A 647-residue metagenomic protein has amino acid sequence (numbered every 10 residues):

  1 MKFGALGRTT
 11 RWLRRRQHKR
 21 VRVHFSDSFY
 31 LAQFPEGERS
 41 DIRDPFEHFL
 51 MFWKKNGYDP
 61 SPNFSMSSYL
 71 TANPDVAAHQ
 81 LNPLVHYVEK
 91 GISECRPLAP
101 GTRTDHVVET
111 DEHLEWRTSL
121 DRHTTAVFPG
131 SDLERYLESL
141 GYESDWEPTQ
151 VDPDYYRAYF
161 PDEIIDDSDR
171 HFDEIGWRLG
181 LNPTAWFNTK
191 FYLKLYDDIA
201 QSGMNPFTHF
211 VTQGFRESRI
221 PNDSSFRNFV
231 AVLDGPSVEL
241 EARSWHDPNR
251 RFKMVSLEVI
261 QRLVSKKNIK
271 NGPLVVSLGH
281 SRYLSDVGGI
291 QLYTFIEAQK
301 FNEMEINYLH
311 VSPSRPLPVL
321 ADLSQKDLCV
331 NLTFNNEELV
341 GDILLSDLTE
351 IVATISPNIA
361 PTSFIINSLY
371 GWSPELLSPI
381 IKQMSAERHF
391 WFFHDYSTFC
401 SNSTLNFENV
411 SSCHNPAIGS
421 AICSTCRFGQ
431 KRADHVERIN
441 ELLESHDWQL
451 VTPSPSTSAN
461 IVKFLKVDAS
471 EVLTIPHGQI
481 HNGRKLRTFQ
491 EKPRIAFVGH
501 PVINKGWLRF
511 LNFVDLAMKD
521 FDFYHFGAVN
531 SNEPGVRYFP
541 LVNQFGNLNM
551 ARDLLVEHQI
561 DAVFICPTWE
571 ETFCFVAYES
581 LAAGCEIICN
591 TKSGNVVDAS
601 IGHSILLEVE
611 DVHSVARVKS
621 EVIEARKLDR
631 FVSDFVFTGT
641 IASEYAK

Functional and structural regions predicted by a protein language model:
M1-L257: Charge-rich, low-complexity intrinsically disordered regions
P236-K647: Catalytic cores of nucleotide-sugar-dependent glycosyltransferases that transfer UDP/GDP/TDP-activated
